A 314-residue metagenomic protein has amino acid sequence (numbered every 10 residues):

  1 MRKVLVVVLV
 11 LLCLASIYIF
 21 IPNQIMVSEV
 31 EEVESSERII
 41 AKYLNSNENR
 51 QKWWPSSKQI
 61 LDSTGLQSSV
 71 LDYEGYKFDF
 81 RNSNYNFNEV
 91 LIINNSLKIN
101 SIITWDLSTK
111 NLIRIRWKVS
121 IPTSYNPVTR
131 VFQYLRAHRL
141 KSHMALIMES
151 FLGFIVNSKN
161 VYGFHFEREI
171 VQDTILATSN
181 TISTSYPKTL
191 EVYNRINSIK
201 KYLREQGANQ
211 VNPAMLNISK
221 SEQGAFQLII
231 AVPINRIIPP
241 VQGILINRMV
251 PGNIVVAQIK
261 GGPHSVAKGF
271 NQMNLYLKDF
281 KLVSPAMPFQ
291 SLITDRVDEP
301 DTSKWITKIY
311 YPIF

Functional and structural regions predicted by a protein language model:
M1-K3, Q24: Absolute protein N-terminus
V4-F20: Hydrophobic membrane-insertion alpha-helices, especially the h-region of bacterial N-terminal signal peptides
S16-I21, E37, A41-E48, P55-L66 (+2 more regions): A solvent-exposed interaction/effector surface
Q24-I39: Alpha-helical transmembrane signal-anchor/signal-peptide segments
V30-E34, D79, T104-D106: Generic structural detector for well-ordered beta-strands
I60-S63, K77-N82: A structural signal for short, hydrophobic beta-strand segments that form beta-sheets in beta-rich/all-beta domains
E74-Y76, F87-I92, K98-I103: N-terminal post-signal-peptidase region of extra-cytosolic proteins
S83-E89, N111: Ser/Thr- and Asn-enriched, surface-exposed coil loops between beta-strands
